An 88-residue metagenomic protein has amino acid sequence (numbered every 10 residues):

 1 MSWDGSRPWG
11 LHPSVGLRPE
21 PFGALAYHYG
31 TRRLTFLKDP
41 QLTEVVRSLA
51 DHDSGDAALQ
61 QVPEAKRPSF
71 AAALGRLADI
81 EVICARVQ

Functional and structural regions predicted by a protein language model:
M1-R32: Long, low-complexity, charged/polar intrinsically disordered regions in eukaryotic proteins
G30-Q88: Long, charge-rich, low-complexity alpha-helical segments
